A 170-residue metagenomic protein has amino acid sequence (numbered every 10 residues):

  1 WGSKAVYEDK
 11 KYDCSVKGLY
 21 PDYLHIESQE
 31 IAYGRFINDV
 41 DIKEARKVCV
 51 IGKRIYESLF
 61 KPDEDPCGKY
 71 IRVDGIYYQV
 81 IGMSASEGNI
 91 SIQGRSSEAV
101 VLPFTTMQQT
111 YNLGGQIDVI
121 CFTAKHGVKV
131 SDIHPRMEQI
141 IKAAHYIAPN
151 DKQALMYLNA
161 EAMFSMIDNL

Functional and structural regions predicted by a protein language model:
K4, G68-R72, M156: Residue-level detector of beta-strand face positions
K4-A5, V130: Glycine/Thr-rich phosphate-binding loops of Rossmann-like dinucleotide-binding domains
V6-E8, S91-Q93, M163, I167-L170: Short, well-ordered secondary-structure micro-motifs
K10, C14-K17, P21-I37, D41 (+1 more regions): Mid-to-C-terminal secondary-structure elements that act as membrane-proximal/extracytoplasmic interface segments
C121, H134, A148-L170: Peri-transmembrane interface segments
